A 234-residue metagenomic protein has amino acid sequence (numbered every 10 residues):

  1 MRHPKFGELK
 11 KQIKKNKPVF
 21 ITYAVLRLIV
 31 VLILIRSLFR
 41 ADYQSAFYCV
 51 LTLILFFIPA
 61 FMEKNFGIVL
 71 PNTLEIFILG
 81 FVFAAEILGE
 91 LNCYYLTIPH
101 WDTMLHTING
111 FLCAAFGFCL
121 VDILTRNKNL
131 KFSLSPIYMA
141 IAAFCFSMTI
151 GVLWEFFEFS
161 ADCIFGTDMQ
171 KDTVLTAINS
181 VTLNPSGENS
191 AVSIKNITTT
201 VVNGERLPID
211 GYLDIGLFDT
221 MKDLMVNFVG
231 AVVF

Functional and structural regions predicted by a protein language model:
M1-N16: Short, Lys/Arg-rich, polar N-terminal cytosolic tail immediately upstream of the first transmembrane signal-anchor
L28-I33, G80-E90, M148-V152: Aromatic-anchored segments of alpha-helical transmembrane domains
L38-Y43, N65-I68, L91-W101: Membrane-interface helix caps and helix-loop-helix hairpins in membrane proteins
R40-L53, I76: Structural signature of hydrophobic alpha-helical transmembrane segments
V50, V69-G80, T103-H106: Cytoplasmic-side transmembrane-helix entry/capping segments in multi-pass membrane proteins
F61-T73, K128-L134: Membrane-interface helix-boundary motifs at transmembrane edges
A84-L96, L120, L124-T125: Membrane-helix exit/interface motif
H106-A114, A142, F146-E188, D214-F234: Alpha-helical transmembrane segments that form the membrane-embedded catalytic/substrate-binding core of multi-pass
